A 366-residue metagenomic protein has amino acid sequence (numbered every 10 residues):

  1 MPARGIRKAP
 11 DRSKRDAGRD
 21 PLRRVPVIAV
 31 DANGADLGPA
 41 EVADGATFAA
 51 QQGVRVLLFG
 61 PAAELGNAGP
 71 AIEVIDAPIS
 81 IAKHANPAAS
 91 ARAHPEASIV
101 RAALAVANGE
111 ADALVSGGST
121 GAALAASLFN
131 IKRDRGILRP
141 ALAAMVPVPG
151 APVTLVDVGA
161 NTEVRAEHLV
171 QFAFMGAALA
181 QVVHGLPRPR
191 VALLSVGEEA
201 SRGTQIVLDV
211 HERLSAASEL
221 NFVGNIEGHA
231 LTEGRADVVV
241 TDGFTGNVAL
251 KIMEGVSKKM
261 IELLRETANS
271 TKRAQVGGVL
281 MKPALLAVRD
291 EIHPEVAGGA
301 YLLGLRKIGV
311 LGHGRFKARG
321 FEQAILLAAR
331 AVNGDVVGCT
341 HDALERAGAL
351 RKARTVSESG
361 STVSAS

Functional and structural regions predicted by a protein language model:
P2-E64: N-terminal phosphate-binding or glycine-rich loops at protein starts, especially the Walker A/P-loop of NTPases
I28-A40, A91, A160-V170, L311-A318: Short, glycine-rich nucleotide/cofactor-binding loops
D31, F59-G60, I75, S116-G118 (+6 more regions): Short beta-strand segments
A40-E41, G53, L57-A63, N67 (+2 more regions): Glycine-rich phosphate/diphosphate-binding loop of Rossmann-like nucleotide-binding domains
P70-A111: Phosphate/nucleotide-donor binding subsite
D112, G118-H168, F172, A178: Glycine/threonine-rich beta-strand-loop-alpha-helix active-site module that forms ligand/phosphate-binding
L128-L155, R235-V239, G243-G360, S366: Glycine-rich phosphate/nucleotide-binding loop
